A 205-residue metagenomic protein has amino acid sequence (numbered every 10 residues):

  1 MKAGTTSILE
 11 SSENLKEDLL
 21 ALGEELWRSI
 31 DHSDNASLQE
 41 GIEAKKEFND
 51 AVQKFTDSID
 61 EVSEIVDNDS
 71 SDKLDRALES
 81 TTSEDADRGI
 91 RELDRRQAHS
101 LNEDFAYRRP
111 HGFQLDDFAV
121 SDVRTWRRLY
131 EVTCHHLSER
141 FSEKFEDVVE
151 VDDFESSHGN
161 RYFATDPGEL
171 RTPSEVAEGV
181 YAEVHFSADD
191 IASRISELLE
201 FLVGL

Functional and structural regions predicted by a protein language model:
M1-L205: Intrinsically disordered, charged low-complexity linkers and terminal tails that flank or connect structured domains
